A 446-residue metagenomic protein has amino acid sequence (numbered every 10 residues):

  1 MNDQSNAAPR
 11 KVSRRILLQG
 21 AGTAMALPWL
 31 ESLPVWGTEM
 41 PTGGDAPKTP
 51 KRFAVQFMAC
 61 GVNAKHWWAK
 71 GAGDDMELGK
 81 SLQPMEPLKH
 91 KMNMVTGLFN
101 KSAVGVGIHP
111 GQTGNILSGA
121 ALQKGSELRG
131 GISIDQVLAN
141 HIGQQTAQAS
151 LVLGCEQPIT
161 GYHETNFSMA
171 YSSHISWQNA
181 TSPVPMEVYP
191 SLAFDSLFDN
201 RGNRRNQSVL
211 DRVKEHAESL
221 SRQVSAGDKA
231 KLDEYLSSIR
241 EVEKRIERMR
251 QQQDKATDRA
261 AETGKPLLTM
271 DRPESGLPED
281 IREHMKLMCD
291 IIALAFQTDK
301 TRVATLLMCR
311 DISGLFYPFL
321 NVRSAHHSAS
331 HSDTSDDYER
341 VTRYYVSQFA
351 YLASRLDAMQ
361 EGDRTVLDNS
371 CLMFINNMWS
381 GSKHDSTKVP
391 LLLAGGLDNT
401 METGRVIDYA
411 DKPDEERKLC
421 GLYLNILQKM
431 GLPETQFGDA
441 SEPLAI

Functional and structural regions predicted by a protein language model:
N2-I446: Ligand-binding pockets and gating/stacking loops
